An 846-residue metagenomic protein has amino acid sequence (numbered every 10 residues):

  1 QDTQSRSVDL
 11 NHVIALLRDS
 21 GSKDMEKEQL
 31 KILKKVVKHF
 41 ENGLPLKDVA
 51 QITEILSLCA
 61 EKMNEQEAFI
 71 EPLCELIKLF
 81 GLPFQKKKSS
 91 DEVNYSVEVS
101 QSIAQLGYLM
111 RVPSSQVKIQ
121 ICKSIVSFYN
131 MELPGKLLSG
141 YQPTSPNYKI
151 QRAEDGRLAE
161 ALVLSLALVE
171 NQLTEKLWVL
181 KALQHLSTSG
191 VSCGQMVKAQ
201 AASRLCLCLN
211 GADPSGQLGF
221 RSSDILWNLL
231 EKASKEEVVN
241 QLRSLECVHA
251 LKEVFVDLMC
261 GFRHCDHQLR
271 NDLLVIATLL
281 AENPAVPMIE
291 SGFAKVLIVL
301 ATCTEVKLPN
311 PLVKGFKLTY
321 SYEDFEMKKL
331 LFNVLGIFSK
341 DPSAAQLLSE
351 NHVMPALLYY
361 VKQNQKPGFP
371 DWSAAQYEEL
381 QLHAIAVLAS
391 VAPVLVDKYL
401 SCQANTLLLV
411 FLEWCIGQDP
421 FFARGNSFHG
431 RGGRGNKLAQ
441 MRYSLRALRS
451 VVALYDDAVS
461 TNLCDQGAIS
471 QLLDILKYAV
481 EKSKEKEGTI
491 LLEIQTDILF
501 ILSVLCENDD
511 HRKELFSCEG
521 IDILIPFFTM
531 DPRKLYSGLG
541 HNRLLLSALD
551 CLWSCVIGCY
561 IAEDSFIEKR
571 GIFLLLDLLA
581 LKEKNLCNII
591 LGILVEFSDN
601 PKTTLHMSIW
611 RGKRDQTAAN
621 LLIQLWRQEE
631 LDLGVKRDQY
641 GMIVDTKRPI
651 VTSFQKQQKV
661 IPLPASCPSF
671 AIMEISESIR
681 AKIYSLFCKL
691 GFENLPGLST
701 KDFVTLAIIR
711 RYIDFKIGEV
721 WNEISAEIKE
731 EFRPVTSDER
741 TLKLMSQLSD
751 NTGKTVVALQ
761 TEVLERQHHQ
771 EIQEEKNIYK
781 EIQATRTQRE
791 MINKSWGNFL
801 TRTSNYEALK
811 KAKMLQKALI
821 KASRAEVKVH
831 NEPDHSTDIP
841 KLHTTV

Functional and structural regions predicted by a protein language model:
Q1-E253, L258-D272, T278-K329, I337-Y359 (+12 more regions): Elongated alpha-helical scaffolds that mediate protein-protein interactions in large eukaryotic proteins, primarily
E28, R442, T496, Q624-L625 (+1 more regions): Long, compositionally biased, intrinsically disordered segments
H39-N42, V391, S401, N462 (+2 more regions): Alpha-solenoid helical-repeat scaffold
D272-V275, K329-N333, L382-A386, Y443-R449 (+2 more regions): Well-ordered alpha-helical segments within folded domains of soluble proteins
